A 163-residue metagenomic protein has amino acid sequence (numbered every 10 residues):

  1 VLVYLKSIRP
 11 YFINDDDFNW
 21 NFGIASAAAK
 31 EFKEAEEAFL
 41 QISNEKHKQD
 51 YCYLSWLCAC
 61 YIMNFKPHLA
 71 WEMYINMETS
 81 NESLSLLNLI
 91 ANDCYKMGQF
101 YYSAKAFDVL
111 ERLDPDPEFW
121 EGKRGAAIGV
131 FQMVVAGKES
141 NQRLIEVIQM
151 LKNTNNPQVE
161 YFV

Functional and structural regions predicted by a protein language model:
V1-V163: Eukaryotic alpha-helical solenoid repeat scaffolds
